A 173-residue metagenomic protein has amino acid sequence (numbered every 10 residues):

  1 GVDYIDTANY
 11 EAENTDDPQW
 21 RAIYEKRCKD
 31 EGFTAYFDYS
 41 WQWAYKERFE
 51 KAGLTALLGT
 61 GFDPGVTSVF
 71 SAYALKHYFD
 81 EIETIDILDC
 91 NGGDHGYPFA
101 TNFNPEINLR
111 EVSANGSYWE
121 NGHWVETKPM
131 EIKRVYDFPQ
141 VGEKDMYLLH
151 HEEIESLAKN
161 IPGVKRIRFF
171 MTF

Functional and structural regions predicted by a protein language model:
G1-F103: Glycine-/Pro-rich loop/turn segments that contact NAD(P) or position catalytic residues in Rossmann-like domains
K76-F173: C-terminal catalytic/substrate-binding lobe primarily of soluble NAD(P)-dependent oxidoreductases
